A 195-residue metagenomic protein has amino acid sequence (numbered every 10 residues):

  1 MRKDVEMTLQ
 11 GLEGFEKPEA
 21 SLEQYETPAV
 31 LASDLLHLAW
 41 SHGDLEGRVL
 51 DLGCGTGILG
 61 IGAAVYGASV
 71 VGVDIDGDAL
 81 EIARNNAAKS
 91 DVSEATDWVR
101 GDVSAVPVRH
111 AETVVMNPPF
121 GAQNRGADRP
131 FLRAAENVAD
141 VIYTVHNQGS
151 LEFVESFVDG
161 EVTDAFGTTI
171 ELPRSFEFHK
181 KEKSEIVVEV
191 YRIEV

Functional and structural regions predicted by a protein language model:
M1-V195: Class I S-adenosyl-L-methionine-dependent methyltransferase catalytic core
